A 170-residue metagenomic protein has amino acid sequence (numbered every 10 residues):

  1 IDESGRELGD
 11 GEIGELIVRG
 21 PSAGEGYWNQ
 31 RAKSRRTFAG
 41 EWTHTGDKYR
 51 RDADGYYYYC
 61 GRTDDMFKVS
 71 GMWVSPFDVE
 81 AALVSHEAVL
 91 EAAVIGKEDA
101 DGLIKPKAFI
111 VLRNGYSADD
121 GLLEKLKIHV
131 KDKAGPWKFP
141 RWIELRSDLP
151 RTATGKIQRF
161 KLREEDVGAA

Functional and structural regions predicted by a protein language model:
S4-E7, E15, G20, E25-G26 (+5 more regions): AMP-binding/adenylate-forming catalytic core of the ANL superfamily
I143-R146: General small-molecule cofactor/ligand-binding pocket signal
E164-A170: Acidic/polar alpha-helix N-cap and adjacent early helical turns within long charge-rich amphipathic helices/linkers
